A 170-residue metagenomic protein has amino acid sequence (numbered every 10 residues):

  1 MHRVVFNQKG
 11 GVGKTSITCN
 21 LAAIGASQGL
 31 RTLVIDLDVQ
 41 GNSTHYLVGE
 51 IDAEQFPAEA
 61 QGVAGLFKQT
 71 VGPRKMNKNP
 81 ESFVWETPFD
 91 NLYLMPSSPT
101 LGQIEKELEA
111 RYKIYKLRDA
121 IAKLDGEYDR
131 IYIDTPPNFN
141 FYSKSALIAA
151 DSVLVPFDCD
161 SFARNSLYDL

Functional and structural regions predicted by a protein language model:
M1-L170: P-loop NTP-binding core
